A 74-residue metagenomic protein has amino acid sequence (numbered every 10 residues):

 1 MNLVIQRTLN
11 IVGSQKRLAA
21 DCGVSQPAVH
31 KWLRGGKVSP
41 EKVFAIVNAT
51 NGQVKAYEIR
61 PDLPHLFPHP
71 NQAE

Functional and structural regions predicted by a protein language model:
M1-L18: Short basic helix-loop element that most often maps to the first helix and adjoining turn of HTH DNA-binding modules
N2-V4, A20, K31, E41 (+2 more regions): Short, charged recognition helix plus adjacent turn of helix-turn-helix-like nucleic-acid-binding domains
L9-V12, L33, I46: Alpha-helix C-terminal capping segments
G23-K37: Recognition helix of helix-turn-helix/homeodomain-like DNA-binding domains that insert into the DNA major groove
